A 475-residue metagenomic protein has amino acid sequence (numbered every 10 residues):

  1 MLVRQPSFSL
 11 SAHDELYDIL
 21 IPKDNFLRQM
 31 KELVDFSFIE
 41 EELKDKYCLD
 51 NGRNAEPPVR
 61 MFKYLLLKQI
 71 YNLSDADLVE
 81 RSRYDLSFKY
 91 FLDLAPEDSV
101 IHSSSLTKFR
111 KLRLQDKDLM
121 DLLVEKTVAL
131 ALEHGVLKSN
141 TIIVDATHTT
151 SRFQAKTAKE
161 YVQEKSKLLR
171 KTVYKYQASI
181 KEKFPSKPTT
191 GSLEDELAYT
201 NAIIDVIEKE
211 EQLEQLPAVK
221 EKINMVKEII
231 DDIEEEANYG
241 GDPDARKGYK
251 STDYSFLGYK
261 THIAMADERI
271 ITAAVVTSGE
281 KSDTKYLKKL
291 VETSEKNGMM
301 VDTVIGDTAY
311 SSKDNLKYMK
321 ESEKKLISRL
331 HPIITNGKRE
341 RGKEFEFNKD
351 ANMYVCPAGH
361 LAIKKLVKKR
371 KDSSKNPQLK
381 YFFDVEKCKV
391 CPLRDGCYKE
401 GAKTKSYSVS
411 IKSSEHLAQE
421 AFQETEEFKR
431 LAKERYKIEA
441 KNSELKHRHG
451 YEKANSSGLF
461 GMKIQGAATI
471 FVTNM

Functional and structural regions predicted by a protein language model:
M1-V34, R394-L417: Charged, often Cys/His-bearing segments associated with DNA-binding zinc-finger transcription factors
F26-L66, I70: Basic, short loop/linker segments at the boundary and entry of helix-turn-helix/winged-helix-like folds
L49-E56, L65-S74, L94-E97, K111-D118: Short coil/turn segments at secondary-structure boundaries
P58-Q69, Y84-F88, T261-H262, K289-E292: Contiguous, well-ordered alpha-helical segments that form the cores/surfaces of helical PPI scaffolds
F62-L65, S104-K108: Positions in alpha-helical segments
S74-D77, S82, D98-S99, T107-M475: Anion-binding and metal-coordination hotspots
S87-S105: Short, positively charged loop/turn segments that connect secondary-structure elements
